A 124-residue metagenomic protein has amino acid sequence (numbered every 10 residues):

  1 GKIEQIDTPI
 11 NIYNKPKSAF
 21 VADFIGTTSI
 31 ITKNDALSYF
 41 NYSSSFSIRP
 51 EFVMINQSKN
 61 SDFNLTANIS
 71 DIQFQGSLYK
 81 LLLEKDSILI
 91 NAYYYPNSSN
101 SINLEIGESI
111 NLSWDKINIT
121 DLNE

Functional and structural regions predicted by a protein language model:
K2, N11, S43: Short, flexible active-site loop motifs that bind/organize anionic cofactors or intermediates
I3-T8, K15: ABC ATPase "signature
T8, F20, N34, T66-S70: Residues located in well-ordered beta-strands
T8-N11, T32, R49, D115: Short, solvent-exposed coil/turn linker segments
Y13-A36, S45-S47: C-terminal boundary and immediately downstream tail of ABC-type ATPase nucleotide-binding domains
T28, L37-E124: Non-catalytic connector elements of ABC transporters
